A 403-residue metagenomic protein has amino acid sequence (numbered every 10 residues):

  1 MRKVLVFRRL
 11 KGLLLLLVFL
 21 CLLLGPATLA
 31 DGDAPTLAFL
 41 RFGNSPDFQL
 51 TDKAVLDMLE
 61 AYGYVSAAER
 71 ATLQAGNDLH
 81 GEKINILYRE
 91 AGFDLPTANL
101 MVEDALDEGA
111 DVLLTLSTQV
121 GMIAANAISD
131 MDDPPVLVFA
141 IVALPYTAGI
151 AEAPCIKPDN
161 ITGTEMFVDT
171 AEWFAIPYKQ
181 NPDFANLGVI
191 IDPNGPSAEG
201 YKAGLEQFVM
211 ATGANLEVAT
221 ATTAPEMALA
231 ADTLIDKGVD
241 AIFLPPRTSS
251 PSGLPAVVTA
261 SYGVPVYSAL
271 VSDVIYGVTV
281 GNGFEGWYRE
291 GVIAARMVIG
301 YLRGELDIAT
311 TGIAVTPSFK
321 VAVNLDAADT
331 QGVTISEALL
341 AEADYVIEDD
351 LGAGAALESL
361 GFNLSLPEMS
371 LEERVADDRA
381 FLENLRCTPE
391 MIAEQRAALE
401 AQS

Functional and structural regions predicted by a protein language model:
L13-L24: Bacterial N-terminal signal peptides
T36-H80, Y88-P96, P196, S249: Extracytoplasmic "Venus flytrap"
A38-R41, L106-T118, V138-A140, L187-I191 (+3 more regions): Periplasmic-binding protein-like
V55, I161-T212, G312-A327: An alpha-beta-alpha
Q74-D107, T220-D236: Structural motif
N85-A151, R247-A260: Beta-alpha junction/loop-to-helix N-cap segments that form part of ligand/metal-binding clefts
L144-N186, E285-G304: Hydrophobic alpha-helical segments within soluble ligand-binding/sensing domains
R303-S403: Hinge/cleft segment of the Venus flytrap/periplasmic-binding protein
